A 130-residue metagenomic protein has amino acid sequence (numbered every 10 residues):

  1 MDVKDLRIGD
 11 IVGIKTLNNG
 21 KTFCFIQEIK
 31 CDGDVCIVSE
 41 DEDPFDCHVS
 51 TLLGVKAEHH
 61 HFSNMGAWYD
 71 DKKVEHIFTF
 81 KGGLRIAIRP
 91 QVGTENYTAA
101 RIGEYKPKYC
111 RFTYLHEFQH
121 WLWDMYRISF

Functional and structural regions predicted by a protein language model:
M1-V3: Short alpha-helix capping/helix-loop boundary micro-motifs
I11, N19-D32: Short beta-strand-centered aromatic/proline hotspots
N18-N19, N64, N96: Detector for Asparagine
C31-S50, Y69-T113: Acidic, low-complexity, intrinsically disordered interaction modules
D41-W68, C110-I128: Intrinsically disordered, low-complexity, charged/polar segments
